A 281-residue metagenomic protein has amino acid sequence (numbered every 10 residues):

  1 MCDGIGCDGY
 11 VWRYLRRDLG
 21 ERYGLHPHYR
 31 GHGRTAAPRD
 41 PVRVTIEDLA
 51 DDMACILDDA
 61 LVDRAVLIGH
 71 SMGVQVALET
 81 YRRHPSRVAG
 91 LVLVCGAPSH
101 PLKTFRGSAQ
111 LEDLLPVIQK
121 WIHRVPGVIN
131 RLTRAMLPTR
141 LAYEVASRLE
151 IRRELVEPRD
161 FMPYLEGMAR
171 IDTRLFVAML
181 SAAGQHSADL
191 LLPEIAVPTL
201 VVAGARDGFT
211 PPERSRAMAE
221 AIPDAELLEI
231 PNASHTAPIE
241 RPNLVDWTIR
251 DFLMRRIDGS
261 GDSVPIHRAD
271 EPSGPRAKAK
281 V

Functional and structural regions predicted by a protein language model:
M1-P38, I46, I56: Conserved HGGG/HGGXW glycine-rich cap/lid loop of the alpha/beta-hydrolase fold
E47-A65: Conserved acidic catalytic loop of the alpha/beta-hydrolase fold
G69, G73, A77: Gly/Ala-rich beta-loop-alpha elbow adjacent to hydrolase catalytic centers
R82, A89-R131: Flexible "cap/lid" loop of the alpha/beta hydrolase fold
S99-L102, R106, G127-E194: Conserved alpha/beta-hydrolase catalytic His-Asp/Glu region
I195, V201-A203, D207: Short beta-strand/loop motif that positions the catalytic acidic residue of the alpha/beta-hydrolase fold
F209, I230-D246: Catalytic histidine-centered segment of alpha/beta-hydrolase-like enzymes
R214, I239-M254: Post-His helix in hydrolase/transferase enzymes
